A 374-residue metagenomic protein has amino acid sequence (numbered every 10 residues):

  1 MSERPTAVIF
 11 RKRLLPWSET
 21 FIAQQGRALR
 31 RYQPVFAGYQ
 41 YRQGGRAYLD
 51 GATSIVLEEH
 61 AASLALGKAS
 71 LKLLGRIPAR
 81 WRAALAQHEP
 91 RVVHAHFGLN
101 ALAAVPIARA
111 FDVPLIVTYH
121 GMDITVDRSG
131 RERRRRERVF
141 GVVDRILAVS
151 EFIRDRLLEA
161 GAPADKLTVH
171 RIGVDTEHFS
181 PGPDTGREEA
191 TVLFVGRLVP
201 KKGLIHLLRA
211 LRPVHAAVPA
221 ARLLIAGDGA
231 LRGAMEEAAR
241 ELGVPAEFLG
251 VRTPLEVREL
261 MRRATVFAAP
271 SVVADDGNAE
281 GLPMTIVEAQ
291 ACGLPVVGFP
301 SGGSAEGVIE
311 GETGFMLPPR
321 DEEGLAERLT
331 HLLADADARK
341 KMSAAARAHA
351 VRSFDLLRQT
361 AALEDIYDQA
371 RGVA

Functional and structural regions predicted by a protein language model:
V8, P183-R212, L224: Conserved donor-binding/catalytic core segment of Leloir-type glycosyltransferases
I9-T20, Q24-L73, A84: N-terminal strand-loop element at the rim of the active site of nucleotide-sugar-dependent glycosyltransferases
Q40, F152, G173: Carbohydrate-associated surface elements
A95-N100: Short His-centered aromatic/hydrophobic patch
E236-L255: Nucleotide-activated donor-binding/catalytic signature segment of Leloir-type glycosyltransferases, i.e., the conserved
R262-G277, L294: Acidic donor-binding loop of glycosyltransferase active sites
I286, A291, P295-G298, V308: Short hydrophobic beta-strand element within catalytic cores of glycosyltransferases and related nucleotide-activated
G307-G311, F315-E322, H331-D337: Conserved acidic donor-binding segment of nucleotide-sugar-dependent glycosyltransferases
